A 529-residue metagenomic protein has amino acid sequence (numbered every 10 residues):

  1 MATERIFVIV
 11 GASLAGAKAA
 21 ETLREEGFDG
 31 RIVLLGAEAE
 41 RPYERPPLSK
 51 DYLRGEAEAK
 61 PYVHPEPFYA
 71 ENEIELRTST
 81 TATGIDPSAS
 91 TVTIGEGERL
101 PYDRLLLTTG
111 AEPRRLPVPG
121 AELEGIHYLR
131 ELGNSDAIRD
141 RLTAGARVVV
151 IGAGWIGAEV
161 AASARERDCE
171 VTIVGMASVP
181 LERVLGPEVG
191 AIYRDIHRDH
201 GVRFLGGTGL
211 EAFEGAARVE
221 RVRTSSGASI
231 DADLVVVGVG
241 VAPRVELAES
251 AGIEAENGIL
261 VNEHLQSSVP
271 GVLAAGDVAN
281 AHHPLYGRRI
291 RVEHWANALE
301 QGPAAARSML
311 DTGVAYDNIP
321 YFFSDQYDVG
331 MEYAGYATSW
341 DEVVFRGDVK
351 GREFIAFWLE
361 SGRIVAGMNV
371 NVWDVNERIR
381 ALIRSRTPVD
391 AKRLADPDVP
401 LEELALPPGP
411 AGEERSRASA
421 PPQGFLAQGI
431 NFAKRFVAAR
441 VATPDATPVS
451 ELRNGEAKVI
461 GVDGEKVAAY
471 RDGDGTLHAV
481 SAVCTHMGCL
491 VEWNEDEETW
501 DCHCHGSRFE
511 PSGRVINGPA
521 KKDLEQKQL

Functional and structural regions predicted by a protein language model:
A2-E75, S163-V184, R378: Beta1-alpha1 glycine-rich phosphate/pyrophosphate-binding loop at the start of Rossmann-like nucleotide-binding domains
A2-I6, E25, V278-E377, A381 (+1 more regions): Mid-to-C-terminal Rossmann-like scaffold of FAD/NAD(P)H-dependent oxidoreductases
A2-V8, Y62-V149, R223-S225, V236-G238 (+3 more regions): FAD-binding core/adjacent interface of flavoenzyme oxidoreductases
G11-L14, A37, R130-E131, I151-I156: Glycine-rich Rossmann-fold phosphate-binding loop(s) that bind the pyrophosphate of adenine dinucleotide cofactors
D29, L76-I94, L100, E166-N262 (+1 more regions): A Rossmann-like FAD-binding core segment of flavoenzymes
T108-T109, I151, G238-V239, S250-A251 (+3 more regions): Short, well-ordered coil/turn residues at beta-beta hairpins and beta-strand->alpha-helix junctions within
E122-G145, A217-R223, A228-A304, A391-D396 (+1 more regions): FAD-site-proximal beta/loop scaffold in flavoenzymes
G412-E497, R514-N517, K522-L529: N-terminal pre-ligand scaffold of iron-sulfur
